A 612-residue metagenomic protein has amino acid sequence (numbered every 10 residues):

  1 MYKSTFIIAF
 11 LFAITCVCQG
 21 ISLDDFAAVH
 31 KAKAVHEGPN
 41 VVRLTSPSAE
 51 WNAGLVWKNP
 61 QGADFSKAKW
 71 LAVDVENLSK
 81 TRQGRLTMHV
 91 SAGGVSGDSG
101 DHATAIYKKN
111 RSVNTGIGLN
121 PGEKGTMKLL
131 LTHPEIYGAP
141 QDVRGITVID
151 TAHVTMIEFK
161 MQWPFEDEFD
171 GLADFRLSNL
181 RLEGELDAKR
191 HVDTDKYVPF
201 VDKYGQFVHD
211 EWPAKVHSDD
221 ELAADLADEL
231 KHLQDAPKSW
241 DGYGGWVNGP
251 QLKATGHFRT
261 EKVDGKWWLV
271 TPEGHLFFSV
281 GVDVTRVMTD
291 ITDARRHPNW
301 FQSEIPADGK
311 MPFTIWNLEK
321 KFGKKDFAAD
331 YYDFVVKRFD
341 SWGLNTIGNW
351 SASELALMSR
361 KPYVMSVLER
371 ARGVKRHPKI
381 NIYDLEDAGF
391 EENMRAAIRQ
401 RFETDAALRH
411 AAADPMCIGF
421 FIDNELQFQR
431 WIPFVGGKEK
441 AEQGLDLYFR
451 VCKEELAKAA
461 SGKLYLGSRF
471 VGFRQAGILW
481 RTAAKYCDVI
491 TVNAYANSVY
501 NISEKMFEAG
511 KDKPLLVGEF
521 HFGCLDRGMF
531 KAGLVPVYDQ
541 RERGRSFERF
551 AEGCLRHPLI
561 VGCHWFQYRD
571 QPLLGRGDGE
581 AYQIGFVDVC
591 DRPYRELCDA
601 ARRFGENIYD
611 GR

Functional and structural regions predicted by a protein language model:
K33-A53: Short carbohydrate-recognition loop motifs
S46-G145, D170-A173: Extracellular ligand-binding interfaces
E211-M358, R376-P415, E442: Active-site-adjacent substrate/metal-binding segments within catalytic domains of carbohydrate-active enzymes
I315-L318, K375-E386, K511-F547, Y568: Active-site clefts of carbohydrate-active enzymes
R401-E439, L466, V561-Q567: Active-site groove signature of glycoside hydrolases
C417-G419, N424, F520, V535-F586: Substrate-binding cleft of secreted/luminal carbohydrate-active enzymes
E442-E454, A460-G533, E548, E552: Glycoside hydrolase catalytic-domain groove-lining segments
F566-R612: Aromatic-rich peripheral "rim/lid" segments of glycoside hydrolase catalytic domains that contact and position glycan
